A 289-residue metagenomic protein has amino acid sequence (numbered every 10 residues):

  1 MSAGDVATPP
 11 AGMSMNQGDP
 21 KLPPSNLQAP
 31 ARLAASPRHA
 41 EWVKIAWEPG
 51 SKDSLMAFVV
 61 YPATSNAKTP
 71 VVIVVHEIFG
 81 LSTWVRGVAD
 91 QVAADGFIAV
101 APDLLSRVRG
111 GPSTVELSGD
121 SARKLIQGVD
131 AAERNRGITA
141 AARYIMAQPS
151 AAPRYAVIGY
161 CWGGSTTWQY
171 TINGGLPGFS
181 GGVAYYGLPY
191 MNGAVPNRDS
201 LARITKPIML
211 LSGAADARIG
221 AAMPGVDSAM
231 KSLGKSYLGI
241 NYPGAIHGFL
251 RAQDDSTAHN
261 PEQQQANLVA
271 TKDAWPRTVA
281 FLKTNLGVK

Functional and structural regions predicted by a protein language model:
G4-N16, L22-L33, V43-S150, Q253-Q265: Serine-hydrolase catalytic machinery in alpha/beta-hydrolase-like enzymes
S82-R86, R109, S165, N192-G193 (+1 more regions): Short N-terminal helix/helix-N-cap motif within the alpha/beta-hydrolase-1
G87-V88, P196-N197, G220-M230: Short alpha-helix in the alpha/beta-hydrolase fold that links the catalytic acid
F97, L104, G187, Y242-G244: Active-site loop/turn elements of alpha/beta-hydrolase fold enzymes, especially the short glycine-/histidine-rich
I138-R203: Primarily recognizes the serine-hydrolase "nucleophile elbow" in alpha/beta-hydrolase and SGNH/GDSL folds
I204, L210-S212: Short beta-strand/loop motif that positions the catalytic acidic residue of the alpha/beta-hydrolase fold
A214-G220, H247: Acidic catalytic loop of the alpha/beta-hydrolase fold
S236-K289: C-terminal catalytic histidine-bearing segment of alpha/beta-hydrolase fold enzymes
